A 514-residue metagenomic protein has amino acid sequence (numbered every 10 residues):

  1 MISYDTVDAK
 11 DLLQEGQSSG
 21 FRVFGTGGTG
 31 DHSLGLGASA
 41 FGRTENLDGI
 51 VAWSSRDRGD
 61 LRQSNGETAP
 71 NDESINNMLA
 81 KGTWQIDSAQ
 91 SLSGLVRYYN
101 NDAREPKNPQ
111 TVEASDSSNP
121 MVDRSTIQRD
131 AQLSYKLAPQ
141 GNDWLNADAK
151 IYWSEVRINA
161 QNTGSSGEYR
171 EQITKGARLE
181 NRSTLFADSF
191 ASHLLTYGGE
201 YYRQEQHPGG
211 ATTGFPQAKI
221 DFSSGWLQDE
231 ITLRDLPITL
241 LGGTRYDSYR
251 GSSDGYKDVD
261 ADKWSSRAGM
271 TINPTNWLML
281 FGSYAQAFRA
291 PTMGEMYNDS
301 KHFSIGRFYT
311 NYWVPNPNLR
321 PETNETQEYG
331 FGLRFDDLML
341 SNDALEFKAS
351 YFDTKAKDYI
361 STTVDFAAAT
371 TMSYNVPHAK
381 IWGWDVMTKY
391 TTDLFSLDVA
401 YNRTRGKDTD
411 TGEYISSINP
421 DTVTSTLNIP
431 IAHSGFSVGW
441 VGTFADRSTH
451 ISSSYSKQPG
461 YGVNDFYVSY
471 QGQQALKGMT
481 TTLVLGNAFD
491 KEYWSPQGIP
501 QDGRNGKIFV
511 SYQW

Functional and structural regions predicted by a protein language model:
T6-G42, A218: Short strand-turn segments of transmembrane beta-barrel domains in outer membranes, especially the first one or two
A9-S19, N46, S88-A89, A138-N146 (+7 more regions): Short loop/turn motifs that connect adjacent beta-strands in outer-membrane beta-barrel proteins
G27-D57, E67-P106, S125-A138, A187-S189 (+2 more regions): Transmembrane beta-barrel wall of Gram-negative outer-membrane proteins
N46-S64, I75, D148-I151, Q161 (+5 more regions): Surface-exposed extracellular loop regions of Gram-negative outer-membrane beta-barrel proteins
N46-V51, S55, N146-N162, F281 (+3 more regions): Membrane-embedded beta-barrel scaffold of Gram-negative outer-membrane proteins
S64-N65, A69-N71, A89-A147, W153-T174 (+1 more regions): Flexible loop and strand-edge segments within Gram-negative outer membrane beta-barrel domains
P109-E113, S248-R250, D258, I272 (+5 more regions): Surface-exposed extracellular loop regions of Gram-negative outer-membrane beta-barrel proteins, predominantly
L233-L240, S341-K357, M372-I451, T480 (+2 more regions): Gram-negative outer-membrane beta-barrel transporters
